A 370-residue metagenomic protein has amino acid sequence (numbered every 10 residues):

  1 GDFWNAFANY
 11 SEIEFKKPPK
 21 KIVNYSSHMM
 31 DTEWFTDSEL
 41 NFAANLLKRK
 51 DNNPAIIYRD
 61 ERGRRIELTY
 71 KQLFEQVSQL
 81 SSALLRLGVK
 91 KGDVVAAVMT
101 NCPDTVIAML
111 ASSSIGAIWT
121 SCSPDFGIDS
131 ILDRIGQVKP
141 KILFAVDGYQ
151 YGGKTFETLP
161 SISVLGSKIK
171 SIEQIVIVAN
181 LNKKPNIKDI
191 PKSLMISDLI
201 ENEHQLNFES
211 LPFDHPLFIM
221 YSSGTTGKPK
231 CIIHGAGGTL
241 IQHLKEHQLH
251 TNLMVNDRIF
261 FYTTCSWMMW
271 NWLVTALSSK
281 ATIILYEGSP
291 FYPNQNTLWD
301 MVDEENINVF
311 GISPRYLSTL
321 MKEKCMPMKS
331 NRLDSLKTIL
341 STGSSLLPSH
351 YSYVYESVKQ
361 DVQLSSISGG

Functional and structural regions predicted by a protein language model:
A43-T69, A179-N186: AMP-dependent adenylate-forming
N52-P54, V176-I177, K188-Y221, K228 (+2 more regions): Conserved pre-ATP/AMP-binding loop-to-beta segment of ANL
I56-L110, G127-L132, K188-P191, M195-D198 (+2 more regions): Conserved AMP-binding/adenylate-forming core of the ANL superfamily
S81, V94, T100-I128, V138-L143 (+5 more regions): A short helix-loop-beta submotif of the ANL/AMP-binding
M99-T100, T120-G136, Y149-Q150, K154-T158 (+3 more regions): ATP-dependent adenylate-forming carboxylate-activation enzymes
S114-S197, N306, S313-P314: Structural core segment of the AMP-binding/adenylate-forming
G238-R258, M268-N308, E323-C325: Conserved AMP-binding/adenylation subdomain of ANL enzymes
A281, N308-G311, M321-G370: Gly/Ser/Thr-rich phosphate-binding loop
